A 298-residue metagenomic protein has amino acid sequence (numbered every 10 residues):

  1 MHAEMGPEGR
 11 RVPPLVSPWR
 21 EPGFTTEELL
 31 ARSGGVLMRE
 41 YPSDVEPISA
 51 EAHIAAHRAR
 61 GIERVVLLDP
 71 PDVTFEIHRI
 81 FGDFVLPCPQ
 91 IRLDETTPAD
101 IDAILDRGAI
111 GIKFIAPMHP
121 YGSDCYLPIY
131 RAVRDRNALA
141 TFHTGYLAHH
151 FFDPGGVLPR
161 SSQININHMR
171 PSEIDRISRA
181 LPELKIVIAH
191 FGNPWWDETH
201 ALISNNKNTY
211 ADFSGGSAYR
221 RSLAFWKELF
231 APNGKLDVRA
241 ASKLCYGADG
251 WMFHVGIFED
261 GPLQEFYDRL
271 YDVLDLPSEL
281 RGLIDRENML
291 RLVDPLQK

Functional and structural regions predicted by a protein language model:
M1-G6, A140-L147, I188-F191: Histidine-centered catalytic micro-motifs
E8-A55, A59, V238-K243, F253-K298: Mid-to-C-terminal alpha-helical segments outside catalytic/metal-binding sites
G9-R11, F151-P159, W196-N206, R220-F230 (+2 more regions): Histidine/acidic-residue-rich catalytic or RNA/ligand-binding cores of hydrolases and nuclease-related proteins
I54-A59, T74-L86, A99-G108, P128-R136 (+3 more regions): Acidic (Asp/Glu)-rich catalytic clusters
E63-R64, P71-H168: Active-site gating/metal-coordination segments in enzymes
S123-A132, I166-P171, F225-A231, P262-E265: Charged helix-capping and loop-helix junction motifs
I186-F191, D212-S214, R239-F258: Short acidic/histidine-rich active-site segments
Y210-S222: His/Asp/Glu-enriched short active-site or ligand-binding loop at hydrolase and phosphoryl-transfer sites
